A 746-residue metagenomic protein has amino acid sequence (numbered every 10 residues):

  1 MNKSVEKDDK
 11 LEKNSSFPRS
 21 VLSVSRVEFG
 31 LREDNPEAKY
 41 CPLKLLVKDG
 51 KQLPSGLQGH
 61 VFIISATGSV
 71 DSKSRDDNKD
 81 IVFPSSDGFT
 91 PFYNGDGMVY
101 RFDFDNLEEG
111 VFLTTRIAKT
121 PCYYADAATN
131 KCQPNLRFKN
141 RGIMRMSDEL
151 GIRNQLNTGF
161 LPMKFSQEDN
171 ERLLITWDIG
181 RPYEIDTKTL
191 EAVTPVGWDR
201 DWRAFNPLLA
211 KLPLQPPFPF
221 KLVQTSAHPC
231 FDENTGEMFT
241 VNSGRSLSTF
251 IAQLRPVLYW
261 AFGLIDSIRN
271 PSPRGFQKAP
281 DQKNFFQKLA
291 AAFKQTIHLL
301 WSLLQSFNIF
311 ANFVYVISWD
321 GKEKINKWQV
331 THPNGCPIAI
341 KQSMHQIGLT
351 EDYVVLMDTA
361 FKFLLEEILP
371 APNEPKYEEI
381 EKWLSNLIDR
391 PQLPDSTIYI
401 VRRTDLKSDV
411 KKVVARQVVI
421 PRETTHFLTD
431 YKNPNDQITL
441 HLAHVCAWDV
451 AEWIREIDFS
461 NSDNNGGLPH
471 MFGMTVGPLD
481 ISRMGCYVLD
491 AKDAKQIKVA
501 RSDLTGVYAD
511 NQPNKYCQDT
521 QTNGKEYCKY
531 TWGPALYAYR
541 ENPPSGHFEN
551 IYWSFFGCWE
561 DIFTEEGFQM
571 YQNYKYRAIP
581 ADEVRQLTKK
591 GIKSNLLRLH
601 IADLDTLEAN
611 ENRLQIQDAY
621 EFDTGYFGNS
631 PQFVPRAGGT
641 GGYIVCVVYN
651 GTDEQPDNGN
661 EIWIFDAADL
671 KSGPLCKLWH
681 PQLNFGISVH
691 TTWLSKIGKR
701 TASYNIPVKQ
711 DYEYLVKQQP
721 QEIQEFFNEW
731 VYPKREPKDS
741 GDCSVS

Functional and structural regions predicted by a protein language model:
M1-S746: Beta-propeller domains
